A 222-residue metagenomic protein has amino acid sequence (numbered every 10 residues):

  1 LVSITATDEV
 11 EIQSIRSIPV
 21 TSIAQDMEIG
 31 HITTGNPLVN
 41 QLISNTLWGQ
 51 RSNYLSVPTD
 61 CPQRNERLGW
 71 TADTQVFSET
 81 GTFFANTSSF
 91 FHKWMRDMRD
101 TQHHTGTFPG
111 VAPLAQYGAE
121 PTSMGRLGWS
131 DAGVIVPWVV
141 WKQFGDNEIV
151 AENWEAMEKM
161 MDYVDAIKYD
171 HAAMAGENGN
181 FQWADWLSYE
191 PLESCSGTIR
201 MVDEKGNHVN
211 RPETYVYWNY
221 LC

Functional and structural regions predicted by a protein language model:
L1-A6: Noncatalytic modules at the cell exterior or secretory-pathway interfaces, chiefly beta-strand-rich lectin/adhesion
T7-N45, R51-S52, P58-V76, T80-V111 (+1 more regions): Active-site acid/base region of carbohydrate-active enzymes
L68, L127-G128: Short helix-capping and inter-helix turn/linker motifs at the boundaries of alpha-helical repeat units
L114-A115: Mature catalytic domains of secreted/periplasmic carbohydrate-active enzymes
G118-T122: Conserved, well-structured interaction surfaces
V139: Short, solvent-exposed loop/beta-turn-alpha elements that line the ligand-binding surface or hinge of extracytoplasmic
